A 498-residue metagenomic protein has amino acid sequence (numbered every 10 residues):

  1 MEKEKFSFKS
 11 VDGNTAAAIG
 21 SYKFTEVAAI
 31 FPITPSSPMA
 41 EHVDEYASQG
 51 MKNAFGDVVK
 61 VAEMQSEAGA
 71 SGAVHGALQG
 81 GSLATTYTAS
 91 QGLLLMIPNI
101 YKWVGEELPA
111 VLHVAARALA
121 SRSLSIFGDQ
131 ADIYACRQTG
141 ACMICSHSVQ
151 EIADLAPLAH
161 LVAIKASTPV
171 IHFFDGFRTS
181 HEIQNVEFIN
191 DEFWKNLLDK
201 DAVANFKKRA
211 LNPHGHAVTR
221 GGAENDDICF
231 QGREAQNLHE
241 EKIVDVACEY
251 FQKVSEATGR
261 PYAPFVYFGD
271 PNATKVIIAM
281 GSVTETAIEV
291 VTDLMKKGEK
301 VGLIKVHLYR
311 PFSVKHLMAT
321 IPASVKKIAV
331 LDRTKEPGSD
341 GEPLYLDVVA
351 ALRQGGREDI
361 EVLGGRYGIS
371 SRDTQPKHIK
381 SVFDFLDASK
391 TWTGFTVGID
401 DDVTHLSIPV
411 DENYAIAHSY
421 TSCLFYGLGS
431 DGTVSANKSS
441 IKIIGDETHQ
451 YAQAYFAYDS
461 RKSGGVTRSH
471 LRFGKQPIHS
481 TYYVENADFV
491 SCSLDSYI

Functional and structural regions predicted by a protein language model:
M1-A135, G140, P157, P376 (+2 more regions): Thiamine diphosphate
S10-A16, F251-K275, I288, L406-Y420: Glycine-/acidic-rich phosphate or pyrophosphate-binding loops and their flanking alpha/beta elements
E26-E63, P271-N272, V276-H307, S419-N486 (+1 more regions): Anionic-ligand anchoring segments at beta-strand to alpha-helix junctions in alpha/beta enzyme folds, i.e., glycine
F55-V59, V170-V266: Conformationally flexible catalytic loops at phosphate/diphosphate-handling active centers
Q65-E67, R122-A141, L317-E336, F456-L494: A structural-propensity feature for long, helix-poor, extended segments
I126-G176, K200, A350, Q354-G368: Conserved thiamine diphosphate
F173-H214, A319-G356, L363: Terminal amphipathic helices with adjacent charged low-complexity linkers/tails
K327-I416: Peripheral docking tails and interdomain loops at the edges of cofactor- or intermediate-handling domains
